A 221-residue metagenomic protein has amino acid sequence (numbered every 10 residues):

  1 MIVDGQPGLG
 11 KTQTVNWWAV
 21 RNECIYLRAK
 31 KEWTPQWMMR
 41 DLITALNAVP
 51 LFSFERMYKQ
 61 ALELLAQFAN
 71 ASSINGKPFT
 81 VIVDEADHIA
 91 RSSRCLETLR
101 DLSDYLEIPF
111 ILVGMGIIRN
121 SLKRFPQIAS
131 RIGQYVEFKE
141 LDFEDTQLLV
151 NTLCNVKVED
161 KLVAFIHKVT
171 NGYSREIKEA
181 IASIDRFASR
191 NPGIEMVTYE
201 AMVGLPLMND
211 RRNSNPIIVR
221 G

Functional and structural regions predicted by a protein language model:
V3: Hydrophobic anchor at the beta1->P-loop junction of P-loop NTPases
G8, T12-T14, E144, N151-G221: C-terminal alpha-helical "lid" subdomain
A19-E32: Conserved catalytic segments around the Walker B and adjacent sensor/switch elements of P-loop NTPase domains
R21-C24, L106-I108, A129-Q134: Short glycine-/polar-rich loops that comprise or flank the Walker A/P-loop and associated switch/sensor motifs
R28-K31, G133-E144: Conserved AAA+ ATPase "SRH/arginine-finger" region at the nucleotide-binding site
T34-R40, A48-V83, D87-Y105, P109 (+5 more regions): Mid-core helix/loop region of P-loop NTP-binding domains shared across ATPases and GTPases
R94-C95, G114-G116: Substrate-gripping "pore-loop 1 plus following alpha2 helix"
G116-G133: Short regulatory helix/loop adjacent to the ATP-binding pocket of P-loop NTPases
